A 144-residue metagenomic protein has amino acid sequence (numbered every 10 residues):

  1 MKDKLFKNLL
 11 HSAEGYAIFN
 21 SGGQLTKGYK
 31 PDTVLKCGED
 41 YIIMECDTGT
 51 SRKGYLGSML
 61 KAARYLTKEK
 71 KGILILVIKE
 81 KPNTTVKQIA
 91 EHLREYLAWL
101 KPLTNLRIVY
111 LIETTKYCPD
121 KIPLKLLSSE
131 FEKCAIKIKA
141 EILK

Functional and structural regions predicted by a protein language model:
M1-L25: Acidic-basic catalytic patches of nuclease active cores, encompassing PD-(D/E)XK and other metal-cofactor nuclease
L25, K68, R94-K144: Non-catalytic C-terminal interaction segments of nucleic acid-processing enzymes
K27, K36-G38: Short strand-coil-strand connectors
Y29-P31: Change "...and in nucleic-acid phosphodiester-cleaving endonucleases..." to "...and in nucleic-acid processing enzymes
T33-L35, I42-T48, A62: Conserved catalytic cores of phosphodiester-cleaving nucleases, focusing on short active-site segments
G38, D47, L76-K81, L111-K116: Short loop/turn segments at strand-loop or loop-helix junctions that form parts of catalytic or ligand-binding pockets
D40-I42, I73: Structural motif
T48-W99: Catalytic cores of nucleic-acid endonucleases
